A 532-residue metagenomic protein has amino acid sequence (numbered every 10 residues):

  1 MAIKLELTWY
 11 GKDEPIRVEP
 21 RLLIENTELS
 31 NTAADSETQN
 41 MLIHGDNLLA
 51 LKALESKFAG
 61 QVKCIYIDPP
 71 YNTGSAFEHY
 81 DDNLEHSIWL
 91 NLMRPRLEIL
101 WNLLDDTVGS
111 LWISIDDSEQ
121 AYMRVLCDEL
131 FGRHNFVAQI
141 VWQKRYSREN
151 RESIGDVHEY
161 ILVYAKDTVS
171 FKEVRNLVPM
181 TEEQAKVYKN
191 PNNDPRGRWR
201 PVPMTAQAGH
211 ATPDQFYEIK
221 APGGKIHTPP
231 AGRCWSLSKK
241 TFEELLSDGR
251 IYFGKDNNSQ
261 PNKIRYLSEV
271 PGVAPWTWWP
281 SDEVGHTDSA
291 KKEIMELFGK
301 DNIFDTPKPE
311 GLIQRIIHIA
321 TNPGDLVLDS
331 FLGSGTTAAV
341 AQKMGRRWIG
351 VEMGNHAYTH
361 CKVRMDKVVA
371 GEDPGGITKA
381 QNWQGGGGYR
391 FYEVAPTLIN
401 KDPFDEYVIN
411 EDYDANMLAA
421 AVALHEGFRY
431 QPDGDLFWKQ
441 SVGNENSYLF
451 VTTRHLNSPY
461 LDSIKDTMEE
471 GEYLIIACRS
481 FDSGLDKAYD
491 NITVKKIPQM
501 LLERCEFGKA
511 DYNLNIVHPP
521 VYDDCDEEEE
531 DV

Functional and structural regions predicted by a protein language model:
M1-L22, T27-A34, T38-N40, L48 (+5 more regions): Accessory, often C-terminal, charged low-complexity segments
I43, W112, S330, G350: Conserved SAM-binding loop
N47-A50, N72: Short acidic, Gly/Ser-rich segments with clustered Asp/Glu that frequently serve as metal-coordination loops in enzyme
G60-S75, C127, V327-A341: Conserved proline-anchored active-site loop of SAM-dependent methyltransferases that bridges a beta-strand
K63-E85, H286-A290: Metal-dependent catalytic core segments for phosphate chemistry
P69-P70, L111, I115-D116: Conserved Walker B
F77-N91, E296-D301: Glycine-rich phosphate-binding "P-loop"
K300-G311: Conserved SAM-binding loop and adjacent beta-strand
